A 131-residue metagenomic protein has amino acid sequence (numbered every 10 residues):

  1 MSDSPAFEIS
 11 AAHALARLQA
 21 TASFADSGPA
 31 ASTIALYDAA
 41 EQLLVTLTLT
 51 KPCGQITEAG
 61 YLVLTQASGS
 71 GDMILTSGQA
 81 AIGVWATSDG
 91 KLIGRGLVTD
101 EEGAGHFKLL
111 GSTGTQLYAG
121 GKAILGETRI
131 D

Functional and structural regions predicted by a protein language model:
M1-A81, T87-D131: Small cysteine-rich, disulfide-bonded extracellular modules of the LU/uPAR three-finger superfamily and closely related
